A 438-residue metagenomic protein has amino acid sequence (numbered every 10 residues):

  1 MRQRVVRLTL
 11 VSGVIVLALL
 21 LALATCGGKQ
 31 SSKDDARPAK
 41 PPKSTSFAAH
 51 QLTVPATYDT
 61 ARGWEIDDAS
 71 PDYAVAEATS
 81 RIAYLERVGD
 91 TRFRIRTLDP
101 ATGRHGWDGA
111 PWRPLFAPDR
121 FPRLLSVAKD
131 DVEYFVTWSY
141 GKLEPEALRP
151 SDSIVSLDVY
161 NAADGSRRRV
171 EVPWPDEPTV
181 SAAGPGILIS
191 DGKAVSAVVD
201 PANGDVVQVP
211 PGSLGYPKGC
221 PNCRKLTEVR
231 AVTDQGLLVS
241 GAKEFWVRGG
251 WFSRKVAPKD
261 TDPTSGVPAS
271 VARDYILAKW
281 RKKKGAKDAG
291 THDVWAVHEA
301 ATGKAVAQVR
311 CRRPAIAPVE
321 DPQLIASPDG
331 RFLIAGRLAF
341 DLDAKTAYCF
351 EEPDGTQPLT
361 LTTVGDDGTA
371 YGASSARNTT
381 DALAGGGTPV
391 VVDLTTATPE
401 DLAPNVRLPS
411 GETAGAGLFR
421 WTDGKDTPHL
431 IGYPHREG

Functional and structural regions predicted by a protein language model:
M1-V16, P404: N-terminal export and membrane-targeting signals
I15-E171, Q208-P210, L383, D423-G438: N-terminal "mature head" segments of proteins
E65-T79, P111-K129, E171-G186, P211-Q235 (+5 more regions): Repeated scaffold domains used in trafficking and secretory/extracellular systems, primarily beta-propellers
D90-R96, K142-D158, K193-D200, L238-G250 (+4 more regions): Structural motif
D99-T102, Y160-G165, D200-G204, R248-S253 (+4 more regions): Short loop/turn segments that connect beta-strands within beta-propeller blades
Y134, F332-L333: Acidic/hydrophobic-patterned starts of short beta strands in beta-sheet-rich repeat architectures
S166-V170, W174, P178-V206: Fungal eukaryote-biased detector of long internal structured cores
D329, L338-T346, T363-G438: C-terminal closing repeat unit and adjoining cap/tail of repeat-based domains
